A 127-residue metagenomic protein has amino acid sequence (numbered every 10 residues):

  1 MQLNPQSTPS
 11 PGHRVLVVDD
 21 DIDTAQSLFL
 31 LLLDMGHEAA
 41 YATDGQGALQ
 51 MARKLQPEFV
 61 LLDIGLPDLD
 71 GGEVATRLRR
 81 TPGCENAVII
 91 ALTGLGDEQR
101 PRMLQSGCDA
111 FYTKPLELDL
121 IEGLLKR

Functional and structural regions predicted by a protein language model:
M1-L16, L118-R127: Non-catalytic signal-transmission and effector/linker regions of two-component phosphorelay proteins
I22-A40: Two-component/phosphorelay signaling modules centered on CheY-like receiver
Y41-F59: Acidic, metal-coordinating helix/loop segments flanking the phosphotransfer/catalytic sites of two-component signaling
A42-T43, L66-L69, L78: Hydrophobic residue at a beta-alpha junction that N-caps the helix immediately following a catalytic beta-strand/loop
Q56-E58, G83-V88: His-Asp phosphorelay/catalytic-motif detector in bacterial-type signaling
D63, T93: Active-site residues of response regulator receiver
K114: A Lys-centered signature of the CheY-like receiver
